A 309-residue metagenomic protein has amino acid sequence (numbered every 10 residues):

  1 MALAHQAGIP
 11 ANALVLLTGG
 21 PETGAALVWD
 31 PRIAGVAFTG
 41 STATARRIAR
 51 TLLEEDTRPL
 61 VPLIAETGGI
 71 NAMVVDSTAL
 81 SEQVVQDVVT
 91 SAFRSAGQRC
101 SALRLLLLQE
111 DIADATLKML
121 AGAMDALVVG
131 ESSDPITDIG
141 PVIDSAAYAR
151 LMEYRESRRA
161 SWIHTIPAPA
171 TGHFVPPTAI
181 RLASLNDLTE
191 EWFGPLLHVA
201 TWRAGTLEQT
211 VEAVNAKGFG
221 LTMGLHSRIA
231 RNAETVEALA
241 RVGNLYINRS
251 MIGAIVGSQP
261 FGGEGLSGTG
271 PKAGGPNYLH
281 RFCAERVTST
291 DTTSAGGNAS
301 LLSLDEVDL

Functional and structural regions predicted by a protein language model:
M1-A4: Rossmann-fold NAD(P)-binding glycine/threonine-rich loop
Q6-A13, W29-P31, G35, T42-L185 (+3 more regions): ALDH superfamily catalytic-core signature
I9, R32-I33, G122, V128 (+2 more regions): Conserved C-terminal structural/oligomerization subdomain of aldehyde/semialdehyde dehydrogenase
L16, A37, L225: Conserved SAM-binding loop
L16-G20, H198-T201: Active-site donor-binding acidic/aromatic loop of nucleotide-activated sugar and phosphosugar transferases involved
T18-A26, G40-R47: Beta-loop-alpha module in the N-terminal Rossmann-like domain of NAD(P)-dependent dehydrogenases, especially those
G20, T39, D76, S227 (+1 more regions): Conserved residues at the C-terminal ends of beta-strands
P21, T42, N71, I229-A230 (+1 more regions): Acidic, glycine-rich active-site loops and adjacent beta-strand->loop/helix elements that engage anionic groups
